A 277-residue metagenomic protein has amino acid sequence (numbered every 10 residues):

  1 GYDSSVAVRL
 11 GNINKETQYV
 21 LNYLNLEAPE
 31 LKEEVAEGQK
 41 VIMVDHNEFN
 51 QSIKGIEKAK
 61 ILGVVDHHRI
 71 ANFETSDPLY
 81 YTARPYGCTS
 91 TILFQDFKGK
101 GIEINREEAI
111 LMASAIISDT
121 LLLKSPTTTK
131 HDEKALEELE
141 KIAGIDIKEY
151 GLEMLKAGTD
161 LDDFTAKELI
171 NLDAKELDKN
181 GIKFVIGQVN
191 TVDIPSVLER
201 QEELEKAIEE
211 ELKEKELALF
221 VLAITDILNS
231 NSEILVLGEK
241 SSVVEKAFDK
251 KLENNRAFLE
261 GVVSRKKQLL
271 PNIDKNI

Functional and structural regions predicted by a protein language model:
G1-I277: Replace "Mg2+/Mn2+-dependent" with "divalent metal-dependent
